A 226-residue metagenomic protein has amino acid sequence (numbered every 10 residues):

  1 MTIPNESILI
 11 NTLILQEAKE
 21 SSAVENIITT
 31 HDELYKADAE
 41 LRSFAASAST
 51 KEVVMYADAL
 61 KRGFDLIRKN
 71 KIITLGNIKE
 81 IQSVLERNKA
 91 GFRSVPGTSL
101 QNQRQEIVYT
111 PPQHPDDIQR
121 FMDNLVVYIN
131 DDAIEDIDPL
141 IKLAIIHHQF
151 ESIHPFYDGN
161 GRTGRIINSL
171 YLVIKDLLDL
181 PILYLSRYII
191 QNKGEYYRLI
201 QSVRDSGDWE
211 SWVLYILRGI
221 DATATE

Functional and structural regions predicted by a protein language model:
M1-E226: FIC/Doc superfamily catalytic core
